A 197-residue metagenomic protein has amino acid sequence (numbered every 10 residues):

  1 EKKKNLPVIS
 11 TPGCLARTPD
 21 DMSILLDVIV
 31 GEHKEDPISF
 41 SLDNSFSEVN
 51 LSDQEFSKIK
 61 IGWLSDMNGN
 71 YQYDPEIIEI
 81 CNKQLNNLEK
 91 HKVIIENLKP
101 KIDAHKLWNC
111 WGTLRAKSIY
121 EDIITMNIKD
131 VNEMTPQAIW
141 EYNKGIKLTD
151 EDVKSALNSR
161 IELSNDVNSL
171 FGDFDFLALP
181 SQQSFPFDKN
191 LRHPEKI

Functional and structural regions predicted by a protein language model:
E1-E79: A short helix-breaking turn/cap at a secondary-structure junction
D20, D27-E35, G69, N86-V93 (+3 more regions): Generic secondary-structure signature for well-ordered alpha-helical cores
S39, N109, S155, P186-I197: Short, surface-exposed loop/helix-turn segments at secondary-structure junctions that function as lids/hinges flanking
S47-L51, Y73-K99, Y120-K129, V153-F174: Acyltransferase
E55-S65, T113-N168: Short helix-loop capping/hinge segments that flank enzyme active sites or metal/cofactor-binding pockets
M67, Q182-F185: Short glycine-rich anion-binding loops that position phosphate/pyrophosphate groups of nucleotides and phosphorylated
H91-W111, Y142-G145: Short connector loops at secondary-structure junctions
